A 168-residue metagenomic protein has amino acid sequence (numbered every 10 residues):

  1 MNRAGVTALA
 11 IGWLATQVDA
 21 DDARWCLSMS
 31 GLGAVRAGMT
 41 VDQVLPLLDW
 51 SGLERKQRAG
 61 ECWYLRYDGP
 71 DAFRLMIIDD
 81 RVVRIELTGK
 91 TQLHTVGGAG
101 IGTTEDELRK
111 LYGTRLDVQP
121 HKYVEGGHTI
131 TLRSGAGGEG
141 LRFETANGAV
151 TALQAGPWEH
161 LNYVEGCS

Functional and structural regions predicted by a protein language model:
M1-V6: Bacterial N-terminal signal peptides that target proteins for export
A10-V18: Hydrophobic h-region of N-terminal signal peptides that target proteins for export in Gram-negative bacteria
S28-A34, Q92-A99: Second-shell loop/turn segments in exported
M39-D79, G100-H160: A cross-family detector of function-defining hotspots
G60-W63, K90-T95: N-terminal post-signal-peptidase region of extra-cytosolic proteins
